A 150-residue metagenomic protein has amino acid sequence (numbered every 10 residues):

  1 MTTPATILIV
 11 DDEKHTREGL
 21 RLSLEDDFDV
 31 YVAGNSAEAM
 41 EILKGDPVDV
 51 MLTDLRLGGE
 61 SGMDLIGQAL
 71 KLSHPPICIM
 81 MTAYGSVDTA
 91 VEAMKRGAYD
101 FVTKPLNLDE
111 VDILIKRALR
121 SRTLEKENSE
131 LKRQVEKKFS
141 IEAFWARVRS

Functional and structural regions predicted by a protein language model:
T2, K14-Y31: Two-component/phosphorelay signaling modules centered on CheY-like receiver
D11, D54, T82: Active-site residues of response regulator receiver
V32-V50: Acidic, metal-coordinating helix/loop segments flanking the phosphotransfer/catalytic sites of two-component signaling
N35, S61-D64: Acidic catalytic/metal-coordinating carboxylates
E41, R56, M63-H74, E92: Short amphipathic alpha-helix used as the core "switch/output" element in two-component signaling
S86-D88, V102, L106-I115: C-terminal output helix
K132-S150: AAA+ ATPase active-site-proximal loops
